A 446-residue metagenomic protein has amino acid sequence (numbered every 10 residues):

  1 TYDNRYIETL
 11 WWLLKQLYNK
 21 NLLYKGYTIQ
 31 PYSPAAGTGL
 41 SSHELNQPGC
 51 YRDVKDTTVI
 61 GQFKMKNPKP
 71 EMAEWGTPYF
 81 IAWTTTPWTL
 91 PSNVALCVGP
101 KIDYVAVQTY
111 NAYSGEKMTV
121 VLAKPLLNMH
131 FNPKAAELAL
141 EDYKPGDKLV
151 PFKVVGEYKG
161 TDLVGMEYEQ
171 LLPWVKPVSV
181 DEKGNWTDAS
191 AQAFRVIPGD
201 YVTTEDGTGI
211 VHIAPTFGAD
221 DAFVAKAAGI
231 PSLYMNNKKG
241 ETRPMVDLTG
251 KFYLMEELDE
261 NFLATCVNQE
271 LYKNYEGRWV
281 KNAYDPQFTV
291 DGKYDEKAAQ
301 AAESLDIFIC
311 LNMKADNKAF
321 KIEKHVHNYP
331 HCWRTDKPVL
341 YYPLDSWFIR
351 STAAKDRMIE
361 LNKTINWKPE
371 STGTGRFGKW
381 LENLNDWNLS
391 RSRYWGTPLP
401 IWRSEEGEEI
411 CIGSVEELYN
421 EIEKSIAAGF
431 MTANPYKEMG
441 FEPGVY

Functional and structural regions predicted by a protein language model:
T1, A73-F80, P87-Y446: Non-cofactor substrate-recognition interfaces
T1-Y6, T28-A35, V326-P330: Short, solvent-exposed turn/loop segments enriched in Gly/Ser/Thr/Pro and often Arg
Y2-Q16: Active-site periphery "cap/insert" segments of enzyme catalytic domains
W12-Q16, I60, K64, F308 (+1 more regions): Alpha-helical scaffold segments in soluble metabolic enzymes
N21: Gly/Thr-rich phosphate-binding loop signature of adenosyl cofactor/nucleotide-binding cores
P31-I81, W88-T89: Active-site cores that bind ATP or allylic diphosphates and position pyrophosphate for catalysis
